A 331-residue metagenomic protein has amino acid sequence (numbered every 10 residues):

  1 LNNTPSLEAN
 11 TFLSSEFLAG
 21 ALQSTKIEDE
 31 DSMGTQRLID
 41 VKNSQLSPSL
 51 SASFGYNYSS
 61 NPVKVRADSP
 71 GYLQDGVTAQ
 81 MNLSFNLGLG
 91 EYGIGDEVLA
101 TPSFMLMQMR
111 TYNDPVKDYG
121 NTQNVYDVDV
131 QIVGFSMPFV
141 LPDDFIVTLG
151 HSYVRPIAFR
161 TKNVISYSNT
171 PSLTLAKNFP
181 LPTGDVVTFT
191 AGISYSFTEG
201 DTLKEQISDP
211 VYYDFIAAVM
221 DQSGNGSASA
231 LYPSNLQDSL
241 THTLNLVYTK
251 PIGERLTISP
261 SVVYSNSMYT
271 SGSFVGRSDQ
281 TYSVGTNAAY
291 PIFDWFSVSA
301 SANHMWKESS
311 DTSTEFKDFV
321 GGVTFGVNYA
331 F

Functional and structural regions predicted by a protein language model:
L1-S51: N-terminal periplasmic/intermembrane-space "pro-region" immediately following the signal or transit peptide
F54-P62, L87-L89, F104-Y112, H151-F159 (+8 more regions): Transmembrane beta-strands of outer-membrane beta-barrel pores
G55-L83, P115, Y119-Q123: Surface-exposed strand-loop-strand hairpins of Gram-negative outer-membrane beta-barrel proteins
S69-V77, N121-V130, K162-N169, Y232-L240 (+2 more regions): Replace "Gram-negative outer membrane beta-barrel proteins" with "bacterial and organellar outer membrane beta-barrel
D75-F85, D129-F135, R155, N169-L173 (+3 more regions): Hydrophobic, lipid-facing positions within transmembrane beta-strands of outer-membrane proteins
L83-E91, M137-L141, L175-F179, L236 (+4 more regions): Residue-level signature of outer-membrane beta-barrel architecture
G90-A100, F139-L149, P180-F189, G253-P260 (+2 more regions): Repeated loop/turn-to-beta-strand initiation elements of outer-membrane beta-barrel proteins
Y290, S301, K317-F331: Outer-membrane beta-barrel "beta-signal"
